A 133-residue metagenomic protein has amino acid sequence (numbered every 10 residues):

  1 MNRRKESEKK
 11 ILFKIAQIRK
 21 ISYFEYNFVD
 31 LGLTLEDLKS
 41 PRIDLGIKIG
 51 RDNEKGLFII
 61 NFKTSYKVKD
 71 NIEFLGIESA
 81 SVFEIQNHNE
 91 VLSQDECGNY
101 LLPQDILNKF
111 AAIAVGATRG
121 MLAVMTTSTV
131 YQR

Functional and structural regions predicted by a protein language model:
M1-I113, G120-R133: N-terminal intrinsically disordered, cationic/polar leader segments that include organellar targeting peptides
